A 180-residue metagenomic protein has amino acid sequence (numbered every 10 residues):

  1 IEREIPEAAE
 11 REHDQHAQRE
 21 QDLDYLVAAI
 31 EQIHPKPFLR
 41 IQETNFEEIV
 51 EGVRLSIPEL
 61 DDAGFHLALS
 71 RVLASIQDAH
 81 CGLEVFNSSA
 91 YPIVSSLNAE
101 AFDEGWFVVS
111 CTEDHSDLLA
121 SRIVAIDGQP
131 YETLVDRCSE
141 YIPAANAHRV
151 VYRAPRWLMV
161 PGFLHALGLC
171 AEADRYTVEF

Functional and structural regions predicted by a protein language model:
I1-F180: Flexible, low-complexity junctional segments that flank or bridge functional domains
